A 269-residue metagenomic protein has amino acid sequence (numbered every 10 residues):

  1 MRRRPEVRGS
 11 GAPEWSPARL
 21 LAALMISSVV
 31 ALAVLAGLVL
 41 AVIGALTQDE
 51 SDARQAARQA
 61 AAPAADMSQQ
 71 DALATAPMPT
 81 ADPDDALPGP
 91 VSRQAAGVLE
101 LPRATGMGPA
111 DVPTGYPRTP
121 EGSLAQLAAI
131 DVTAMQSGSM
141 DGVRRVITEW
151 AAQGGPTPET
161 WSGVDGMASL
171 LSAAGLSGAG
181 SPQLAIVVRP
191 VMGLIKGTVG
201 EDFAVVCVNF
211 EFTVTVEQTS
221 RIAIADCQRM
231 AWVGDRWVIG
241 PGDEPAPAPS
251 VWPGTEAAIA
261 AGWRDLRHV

Functional and structural regions predicted by a protein language model:
M1-A22: Terminal targeting segments of Actinobacterial cell-envelope proteins
M1-E6, M140-G234, E244, G254-A257 (+1 more regions): Structured, amphipathic secondary-structure segments that form assembly/contact surfaces in multi-subunit
P17, I26-S27, G115, M135: Conserved aromatic-histidine-acidic binding/catalytic patches
A22-M25, L38: N-terminal, charged low-complexity regulatory/assembly segments
V29-L38, Q228, D235, D243-V269: Glycine-rich, aromatic-bearing surface loops/beta-hairpins
V30-A125: Juxtamembrane and targeting peptides
D85-R103, A223-G254: Short beta-strand edge/turn micro-motifs at domain boundaries
Q94-L171: Core segments of small alpha/beta cavity-forming domains
